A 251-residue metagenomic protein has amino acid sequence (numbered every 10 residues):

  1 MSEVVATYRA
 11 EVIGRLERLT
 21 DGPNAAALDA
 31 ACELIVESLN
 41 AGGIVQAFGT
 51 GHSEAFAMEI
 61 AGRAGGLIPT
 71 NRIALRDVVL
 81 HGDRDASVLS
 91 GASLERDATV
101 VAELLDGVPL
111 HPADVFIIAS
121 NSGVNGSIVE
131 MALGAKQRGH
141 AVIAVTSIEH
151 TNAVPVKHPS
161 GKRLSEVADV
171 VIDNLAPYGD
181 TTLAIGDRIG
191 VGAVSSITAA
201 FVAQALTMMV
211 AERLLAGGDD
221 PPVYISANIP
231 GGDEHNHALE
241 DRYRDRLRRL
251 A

Functional and structural regions predicted by a protein language model:
M1-G22: Generic N-terminal amphipathic, Lys/Arg-enriched alpha-helix
V4, V12, M58, A227-R246: Ligand-binding pocket scaffold of soluble enzyme catalytic domains
R15, A41-G42, V167: Structured helix-beta-strand junction loops
T20-N40, L104: A short, well-structured juxtamembrane/interface segment
P23-A30, V45, L215-Y224: Flexible, glycine/charged-enriched surface loops at secondary-structure junctions
A47-M208: Glycine-rich phosphate-binding loops that contact phosphosugars or nucleotide phosphates
D180-L183, E212-A238: Internal, active-site/partner-interface "lid" segment
